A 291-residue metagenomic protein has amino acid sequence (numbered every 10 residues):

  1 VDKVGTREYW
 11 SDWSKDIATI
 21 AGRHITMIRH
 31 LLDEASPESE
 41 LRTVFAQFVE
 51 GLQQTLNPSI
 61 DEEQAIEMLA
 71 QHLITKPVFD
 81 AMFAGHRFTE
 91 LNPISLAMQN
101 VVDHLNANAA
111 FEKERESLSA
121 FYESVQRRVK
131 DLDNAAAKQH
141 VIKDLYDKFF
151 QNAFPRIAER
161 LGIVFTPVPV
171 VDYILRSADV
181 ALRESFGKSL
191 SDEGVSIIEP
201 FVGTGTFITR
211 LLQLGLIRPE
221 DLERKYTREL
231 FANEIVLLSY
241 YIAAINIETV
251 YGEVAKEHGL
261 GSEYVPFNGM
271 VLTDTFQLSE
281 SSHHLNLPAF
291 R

Functional and structural regions predicted by a protein language model:
V1-P169, Y251, A255-V265: Non-catalytic, mostly N-terminal accessory regions of nucleic-acid modification and defense proteins
A137, F149-R291: SAM-dependent methyltransferase catalytic region
